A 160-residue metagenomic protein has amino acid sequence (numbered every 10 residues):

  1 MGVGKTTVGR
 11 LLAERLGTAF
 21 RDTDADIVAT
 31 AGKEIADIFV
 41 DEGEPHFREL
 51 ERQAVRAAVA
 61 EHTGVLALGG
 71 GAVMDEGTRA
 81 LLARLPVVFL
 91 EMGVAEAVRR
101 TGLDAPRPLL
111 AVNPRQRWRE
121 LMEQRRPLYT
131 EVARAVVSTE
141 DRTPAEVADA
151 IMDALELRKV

Functional and structural regions predicted by a protein language model:
G2: Walker A (P-loop) phosphate-binding loop of P-loop NTPases
T6: Walker A/P-loop
L11, R15, A83, R99 (+1 more regions): NTP-dependent small-molecule kinase module
A19-L81, R107, R115, R119 (+1 more regions): ATP-dependent small-molecule kinase phosphotransfer cores that center on conserved nucleotide phosphate-binding segments
G70-V73, G93-A95, R142: Short glycine-rich anion-binding loops that position phosphate/pyrophosphate groups of nucleotides and phosphorylated
R84-P127: A glycine- and Lys/Arg-enriched "phosphate-lid" helix/loop adjacent to the NTP-binding pocket of small-molecule kinases
